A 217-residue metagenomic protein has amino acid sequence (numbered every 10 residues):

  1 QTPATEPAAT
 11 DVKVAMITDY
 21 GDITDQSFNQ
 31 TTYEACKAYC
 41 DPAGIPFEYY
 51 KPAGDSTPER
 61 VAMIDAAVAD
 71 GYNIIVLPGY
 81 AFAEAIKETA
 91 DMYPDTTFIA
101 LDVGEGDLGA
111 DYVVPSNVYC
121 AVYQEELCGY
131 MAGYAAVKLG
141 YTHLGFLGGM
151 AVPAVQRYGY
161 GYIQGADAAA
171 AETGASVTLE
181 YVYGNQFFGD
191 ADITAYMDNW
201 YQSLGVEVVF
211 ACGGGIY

Functional and structural regions predicted by a protein language model:
T2-Y217: A residue-level marker of the well-folded mature domains of exported/periplasmic proteins
